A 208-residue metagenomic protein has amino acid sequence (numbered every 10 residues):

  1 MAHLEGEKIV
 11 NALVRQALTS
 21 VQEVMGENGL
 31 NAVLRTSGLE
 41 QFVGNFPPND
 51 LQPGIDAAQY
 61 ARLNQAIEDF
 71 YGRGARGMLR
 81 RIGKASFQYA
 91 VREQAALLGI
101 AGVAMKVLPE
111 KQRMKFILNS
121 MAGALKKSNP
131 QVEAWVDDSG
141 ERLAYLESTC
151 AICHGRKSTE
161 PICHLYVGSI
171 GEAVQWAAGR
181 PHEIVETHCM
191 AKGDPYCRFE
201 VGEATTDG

Functional and structural regions predicted by a protein language model:
M1-R142, C150-P161, M190-Y196, E203-G208: N-terminal accessory segment detector
H164-R180: Active-site helix/loop of acyl-thioester processing domains in fatty-acid/polyketide metabolism, spanning hotdog-fold
R180-C189: Low-complexity, intrinsically disordered Gly/Pro/Thr-rich segments
